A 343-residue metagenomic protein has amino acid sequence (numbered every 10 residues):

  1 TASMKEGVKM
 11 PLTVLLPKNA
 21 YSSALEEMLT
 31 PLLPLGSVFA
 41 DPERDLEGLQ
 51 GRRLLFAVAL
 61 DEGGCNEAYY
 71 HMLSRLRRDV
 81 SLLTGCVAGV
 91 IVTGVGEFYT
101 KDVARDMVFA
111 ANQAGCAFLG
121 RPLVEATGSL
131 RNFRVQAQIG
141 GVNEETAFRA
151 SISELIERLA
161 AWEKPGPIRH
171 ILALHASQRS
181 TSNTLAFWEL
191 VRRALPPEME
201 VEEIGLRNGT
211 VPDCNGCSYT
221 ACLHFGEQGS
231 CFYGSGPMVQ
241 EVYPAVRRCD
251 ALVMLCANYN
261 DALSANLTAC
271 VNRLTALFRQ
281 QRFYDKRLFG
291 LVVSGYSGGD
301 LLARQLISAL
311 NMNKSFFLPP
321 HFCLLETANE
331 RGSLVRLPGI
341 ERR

Functional and structural regions predicted by a protein language model:
G7-M199, S230, Y243-R248, C256 (+1 more regions): FMN-binding flavodoxin-like domain, especially the glycine-rich phosphate-binding loop
L190-V191, E202-G209: Redox- and metal-dependent alpha/beta enzyme cores, enriched for Fe-S-associated oxidoreductases and cofactor-handling
I204-R207, G236, R273: Homeobox/homeodomain signature
G209-Y243: Cysteine-cluster motifs in flexible loop/terminal segments that predominantly coordinate metals
L252: Hydrophobic acceptor-binding patch used for acceptor engagement in glycosyltransferases
